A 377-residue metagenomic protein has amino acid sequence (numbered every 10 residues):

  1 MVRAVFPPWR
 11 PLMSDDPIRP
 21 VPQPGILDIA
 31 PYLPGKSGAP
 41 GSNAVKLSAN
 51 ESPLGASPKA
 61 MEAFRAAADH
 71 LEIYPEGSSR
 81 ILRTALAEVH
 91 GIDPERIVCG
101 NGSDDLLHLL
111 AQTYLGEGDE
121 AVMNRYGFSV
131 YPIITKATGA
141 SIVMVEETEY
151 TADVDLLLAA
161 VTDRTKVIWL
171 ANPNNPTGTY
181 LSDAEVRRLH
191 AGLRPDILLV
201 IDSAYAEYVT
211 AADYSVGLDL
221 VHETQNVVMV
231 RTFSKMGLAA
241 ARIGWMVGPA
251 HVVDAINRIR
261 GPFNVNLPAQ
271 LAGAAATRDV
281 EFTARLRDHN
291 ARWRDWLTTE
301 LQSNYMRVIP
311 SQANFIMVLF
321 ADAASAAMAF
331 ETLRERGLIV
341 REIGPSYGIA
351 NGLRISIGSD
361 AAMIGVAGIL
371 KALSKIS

Functional and structural regions predicted by a protein language model:
R3-I73: N-terminal "arm"/small-domain region of PLP-dependent enzymes with the aminotransferase-like
A4-F6, A184, A324, T332-R336 (+1 more regions): PLP-dependent enzyme catalytic core of the Aspartate aminotransferase-like
S79-E120, T138, A323: Phosphate-binding glycine-rich loop
T113-L170: PLP-dependent aminotransferase-like
K136, V154-D163, P176-L199, S203-M236: Active-site pre-lysine segment of PLP-dependent enzymes
N226-I309: PLP-dependent aminotransferase class I/II
A291, S303-R336, L353, I357: Conserved PLP-binding catalytic core of the aspartate aminotransferase-like
